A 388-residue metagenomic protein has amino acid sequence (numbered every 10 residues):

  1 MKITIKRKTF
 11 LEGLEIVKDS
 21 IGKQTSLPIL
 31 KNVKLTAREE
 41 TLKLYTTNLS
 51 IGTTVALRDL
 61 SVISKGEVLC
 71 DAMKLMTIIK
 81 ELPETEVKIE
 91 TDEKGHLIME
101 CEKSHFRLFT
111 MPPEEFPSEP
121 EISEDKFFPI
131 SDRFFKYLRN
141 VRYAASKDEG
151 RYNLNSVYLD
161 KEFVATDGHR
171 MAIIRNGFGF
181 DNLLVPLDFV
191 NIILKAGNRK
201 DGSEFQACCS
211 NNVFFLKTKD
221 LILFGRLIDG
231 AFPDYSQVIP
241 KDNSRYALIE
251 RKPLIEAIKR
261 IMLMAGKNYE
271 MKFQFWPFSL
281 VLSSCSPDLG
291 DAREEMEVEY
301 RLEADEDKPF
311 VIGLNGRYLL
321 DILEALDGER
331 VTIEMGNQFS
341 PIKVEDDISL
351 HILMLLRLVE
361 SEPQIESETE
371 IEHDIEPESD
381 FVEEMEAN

Functional and structural regions predicted by a protein language model:
M1-N388: Structural preference for solvent-exposed beta-strand-turn elements and adjacent flexible terminal/loop segments within
